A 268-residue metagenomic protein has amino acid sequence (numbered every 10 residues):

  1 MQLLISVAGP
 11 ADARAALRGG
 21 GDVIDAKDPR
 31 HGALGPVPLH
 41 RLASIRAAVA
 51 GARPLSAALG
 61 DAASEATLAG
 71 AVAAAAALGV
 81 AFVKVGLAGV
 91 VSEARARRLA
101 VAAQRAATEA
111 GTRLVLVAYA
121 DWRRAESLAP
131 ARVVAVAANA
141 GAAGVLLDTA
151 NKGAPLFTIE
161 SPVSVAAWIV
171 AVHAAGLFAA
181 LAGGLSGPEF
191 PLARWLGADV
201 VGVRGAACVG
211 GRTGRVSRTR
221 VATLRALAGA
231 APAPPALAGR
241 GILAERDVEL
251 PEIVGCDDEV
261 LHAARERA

Functional and structural regions predicted by a protein language model:
Q2-D22: N-terminal basic/disordered segments at the start of proteins
P10, A33-V49: Glycine-rich, positively charged N-terminal anion/phosphate-binding segment
A13, L42, V72, V134 (+2 more regions): Generic hydrophobic/aromatic pocket-lining and core-packing "Φ" positions
A16, V145, A193: Conserved, mostly hydrophobic/aromatic
I24-L34, L78-S92, G144-G153, L196-R220: Glycine-rich phosphate-binding active-site loops on the catalytic face of alpha/beta enzymes
R41-I45, E93-Q104, A206-P234: C-terminal helical cap(s) of enzyme catalytic domains, especially alpha/beta-barrels
G51-G70, A76-F157, A174-A175: Conserved anion-binding
V248-I253, D258-V260: Alpha-helix boundary/capping motif
